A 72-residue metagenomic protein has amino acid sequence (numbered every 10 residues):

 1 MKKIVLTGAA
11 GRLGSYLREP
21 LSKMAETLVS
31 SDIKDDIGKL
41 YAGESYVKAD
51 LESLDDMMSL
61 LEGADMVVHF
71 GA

Functional and structural regions predicted by a protein language model:
K2, E26, G63-D65: Short coil/turn segments at beta-strand junctions that form active-site/ligand-binding loops
K2-M24: N-terminal Rossmann NAD(P)H-binding glycine-rich loop of SDR-like oxidoreductase domains
V5, V29, V47: Conserved Rossmann-like nucleotide-binding pocket used by diverse enzymes that bind dinucleotide cofactors
R12, D36-I37, L54: Active-site loop signature of alpha/beta-hydrolase-fold enzymes
P20-K23, G38-K39, S59: Structural motif
M24-I37: Conserved glycine-rich Rossmann-like NAD(P)H-binding loop of the short-chain dehydrogenase/reductase
G43-M66: Conserved Rossmann-fold cofactor-binding substructure of NAD(P)-dependent oxidoreductases
G71-A72: Conserved NAD(P)H cofactor-binding loop of Rossmann-fold oxidoreductase domains
